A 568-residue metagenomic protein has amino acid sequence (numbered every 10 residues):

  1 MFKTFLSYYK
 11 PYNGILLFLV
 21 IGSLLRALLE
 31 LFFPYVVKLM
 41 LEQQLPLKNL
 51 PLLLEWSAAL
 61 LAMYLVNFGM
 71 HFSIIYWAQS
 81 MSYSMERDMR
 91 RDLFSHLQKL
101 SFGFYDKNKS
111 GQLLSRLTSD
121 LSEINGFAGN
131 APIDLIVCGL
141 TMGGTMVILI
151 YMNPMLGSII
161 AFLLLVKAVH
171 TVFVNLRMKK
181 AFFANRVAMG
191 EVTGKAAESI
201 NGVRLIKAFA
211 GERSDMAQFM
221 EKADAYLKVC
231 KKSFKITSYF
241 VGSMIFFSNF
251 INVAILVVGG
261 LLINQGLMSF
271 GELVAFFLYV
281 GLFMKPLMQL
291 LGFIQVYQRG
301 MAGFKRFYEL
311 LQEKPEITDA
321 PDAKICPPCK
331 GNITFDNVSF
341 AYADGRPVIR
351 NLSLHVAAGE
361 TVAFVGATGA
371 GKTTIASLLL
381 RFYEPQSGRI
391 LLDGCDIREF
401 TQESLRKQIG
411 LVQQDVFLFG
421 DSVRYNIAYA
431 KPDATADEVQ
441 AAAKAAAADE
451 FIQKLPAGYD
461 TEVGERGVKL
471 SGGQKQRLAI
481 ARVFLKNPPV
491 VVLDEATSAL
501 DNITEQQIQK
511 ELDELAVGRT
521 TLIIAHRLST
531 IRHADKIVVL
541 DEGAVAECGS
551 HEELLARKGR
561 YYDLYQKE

Functional and structural regions predicted by a protein language model:
M1-P11, L113: A short amphipathic helical element positioned immediately N-terminal to and/or at the very start of a transmembrane
P11, I15-L25, L60-M63, N130-A184 (+2 more regions): Transmembrane helices of ABC transporter permease
P11-G14, F102-G103, S119-A128, P132 (+7 more regions): An intracellular "coupling" helix at the cytosolic face of ABC transporter transmembrane type-1 domains
L16-S73, W77, I150-M155, G266-F270: Transmembrane helix-loop-helix hairpins at lipid-water interfaces of multipass membrane proteins, especially the type-1
L25-L29, F33, L61, L65-S82 (+6 more regions): Hydrophobic alpha-helical membrane-associated segments
P46-E55, I148-F162, K232, I236-K305 (+1 more regions): Helix-loop-helix
Y83, R91-E123, G194-Q218, F293 (+4 more regions): Short intracellular "coupling" helices and adjacent cytoplasmic loop segments at the cytosolic face of multi-pass
D319, C326-E568: ABC-type nucleotide-binding domain
